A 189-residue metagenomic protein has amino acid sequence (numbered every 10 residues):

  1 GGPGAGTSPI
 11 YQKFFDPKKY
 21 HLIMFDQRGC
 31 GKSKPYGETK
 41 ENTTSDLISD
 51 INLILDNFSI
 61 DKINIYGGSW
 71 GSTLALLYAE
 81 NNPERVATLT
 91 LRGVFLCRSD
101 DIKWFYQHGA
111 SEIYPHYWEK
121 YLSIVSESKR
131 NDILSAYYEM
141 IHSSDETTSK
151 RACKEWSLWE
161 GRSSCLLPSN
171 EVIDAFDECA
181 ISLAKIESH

Functional and structural regions predicted by a protein language model:
G1-P35: Conserved HGGG/HGGXW glycine-rich cap/lid loop of the alpha/beta-hydrolase fold
I23-F25, G68, R92: The conserved SAM/SAH-binding core of class I Rossmann-like methyltransferase domains, concentrating on the hydrophobic
P35-I48, K62, D100-G109: Catalytic nucleophile-loop/oxyanion-hole region of alpha/beta-hydrolase and closely related hydrolase-like folds
S45-N64, L77, N81: Conserved acidic catalytic loop of the alpha/beta-hydrolase fold
I63, G67-S72: Conserved alpha/beta-hydrolase "nucleophile elbow" surrounding the catalytic nucleophile
S72-P83, L89: Short glycine-enriched nucleophile-adjacent loop and the immediately C-terminal alpha-helix near the catalytic center
E84-A136: A catalytic-pocket lid/entrance helix-loop region that shapes and gates access to the active site across common
K154-H189: Alpha/beta-hydrolase fold catalytic core
